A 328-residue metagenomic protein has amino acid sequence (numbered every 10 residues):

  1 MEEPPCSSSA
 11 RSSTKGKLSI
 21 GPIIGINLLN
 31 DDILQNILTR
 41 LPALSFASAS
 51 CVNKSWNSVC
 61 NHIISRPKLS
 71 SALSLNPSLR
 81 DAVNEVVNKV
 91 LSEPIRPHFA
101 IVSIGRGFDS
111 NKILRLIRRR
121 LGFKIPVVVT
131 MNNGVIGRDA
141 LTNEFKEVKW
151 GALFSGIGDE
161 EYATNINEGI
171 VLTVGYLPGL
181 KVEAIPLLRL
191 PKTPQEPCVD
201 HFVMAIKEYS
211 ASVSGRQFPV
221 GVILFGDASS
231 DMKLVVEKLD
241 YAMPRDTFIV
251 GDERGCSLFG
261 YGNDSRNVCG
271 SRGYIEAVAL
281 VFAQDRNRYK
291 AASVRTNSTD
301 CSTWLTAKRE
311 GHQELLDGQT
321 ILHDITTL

Functional and structural regions predicted by a protein language model:
E2-L328: Cofactor- and metal-binding active-site motifs of prokaryotic enzymes that mediate redox/radical or nucleophilic
